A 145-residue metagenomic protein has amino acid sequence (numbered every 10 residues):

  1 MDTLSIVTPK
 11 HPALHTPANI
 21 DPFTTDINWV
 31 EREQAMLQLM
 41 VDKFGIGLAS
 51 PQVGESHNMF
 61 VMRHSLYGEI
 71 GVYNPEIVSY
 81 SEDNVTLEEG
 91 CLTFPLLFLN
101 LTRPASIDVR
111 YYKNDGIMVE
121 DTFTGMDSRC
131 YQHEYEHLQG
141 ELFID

Functional and structural regions predicted by a protein language model:
M1-D145: Positively charged
